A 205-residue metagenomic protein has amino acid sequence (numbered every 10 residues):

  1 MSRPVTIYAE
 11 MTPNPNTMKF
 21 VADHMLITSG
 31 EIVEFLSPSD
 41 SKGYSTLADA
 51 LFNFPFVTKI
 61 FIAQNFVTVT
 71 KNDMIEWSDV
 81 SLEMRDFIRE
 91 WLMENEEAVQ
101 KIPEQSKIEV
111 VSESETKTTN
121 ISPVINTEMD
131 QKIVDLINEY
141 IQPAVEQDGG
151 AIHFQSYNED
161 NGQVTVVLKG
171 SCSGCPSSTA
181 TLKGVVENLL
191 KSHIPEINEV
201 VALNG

Functional and structural regions predicted by a protein language model:
M1-G205: Domain-level signature for proteins that mediate thiol-based redox and metal-cofactor handling
